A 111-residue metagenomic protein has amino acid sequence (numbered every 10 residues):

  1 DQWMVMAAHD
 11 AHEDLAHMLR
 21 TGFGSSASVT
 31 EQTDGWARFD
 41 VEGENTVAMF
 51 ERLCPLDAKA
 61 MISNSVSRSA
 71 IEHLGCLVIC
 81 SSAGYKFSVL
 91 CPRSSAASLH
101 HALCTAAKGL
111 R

Functional and structural regions predicted by a protein language model:
D1-R111: Basic, glycine/lysine-rich polyanion-binding surfaces/domains
